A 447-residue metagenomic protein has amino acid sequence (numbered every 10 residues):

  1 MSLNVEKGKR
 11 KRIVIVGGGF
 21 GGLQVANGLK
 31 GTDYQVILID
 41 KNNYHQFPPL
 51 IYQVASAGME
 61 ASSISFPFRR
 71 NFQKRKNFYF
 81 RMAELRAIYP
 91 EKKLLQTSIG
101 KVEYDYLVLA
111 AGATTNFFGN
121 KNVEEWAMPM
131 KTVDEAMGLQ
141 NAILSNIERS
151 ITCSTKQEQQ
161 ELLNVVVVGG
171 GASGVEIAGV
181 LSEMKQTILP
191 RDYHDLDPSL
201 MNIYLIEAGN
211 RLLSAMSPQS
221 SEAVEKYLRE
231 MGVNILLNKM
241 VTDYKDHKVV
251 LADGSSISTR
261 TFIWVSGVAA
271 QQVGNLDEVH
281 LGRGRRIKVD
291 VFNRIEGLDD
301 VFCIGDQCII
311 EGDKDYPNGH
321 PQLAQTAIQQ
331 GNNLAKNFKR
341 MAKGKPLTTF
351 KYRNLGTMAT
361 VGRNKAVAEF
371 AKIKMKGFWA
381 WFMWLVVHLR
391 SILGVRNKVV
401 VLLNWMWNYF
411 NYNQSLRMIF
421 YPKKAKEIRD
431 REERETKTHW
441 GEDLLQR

Functional and structural regions predicted by a protein language model:
M1-R12, F78-V166, I263: FAD-binding core/adjacent interface of flavoenzyme oxidoreductases
S2-R81, A172-A215, I263, Q446-R447: Beta1-alpha1 glycine-rich phosphate/pyrophosphate-binding loop at the start of Rossmann-like nucleotide-binding domains
G18, I99, A111-G112, D253 (+1 more regions): Glycine-rich, N-terminal phosphate-binding loop of Rossmann-like dinucleotide-binding domains
K76-A87, S182-V291, I295-G297, L347: A Rossmann-like FAD-binding core segment of flavoenzymes
G112-T115, A178, V268-A270: Short glycine-rich anion-binding loops that position phosphate/pyrophosphate groups of nucleotides and phosphorylated
E125-K156, H247-V250, S256-Q329: FAD-site-proximal beta/loop scaffold in flavoenzymes
Q159-M216, A223, N234-L236, P321-T349 (+1 more regions): Rossmann-like dinucleotide-binding core of oxidoreductases
T326, Q330, A335-R447: C-terminal, flexible cofactor-proximal segment of oxidoreductases
